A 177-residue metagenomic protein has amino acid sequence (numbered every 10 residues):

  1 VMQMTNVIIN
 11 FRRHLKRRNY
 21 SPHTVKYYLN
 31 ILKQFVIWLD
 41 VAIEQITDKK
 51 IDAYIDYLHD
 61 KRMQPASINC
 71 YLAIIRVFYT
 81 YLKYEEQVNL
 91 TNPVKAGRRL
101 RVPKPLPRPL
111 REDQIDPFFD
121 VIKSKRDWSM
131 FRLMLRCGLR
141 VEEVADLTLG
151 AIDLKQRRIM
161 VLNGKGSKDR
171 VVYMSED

Functional and structural regions predicted by a protein language model:
V1-D177: Conserved catalytic core of the tyrosine transesterase superfamily
